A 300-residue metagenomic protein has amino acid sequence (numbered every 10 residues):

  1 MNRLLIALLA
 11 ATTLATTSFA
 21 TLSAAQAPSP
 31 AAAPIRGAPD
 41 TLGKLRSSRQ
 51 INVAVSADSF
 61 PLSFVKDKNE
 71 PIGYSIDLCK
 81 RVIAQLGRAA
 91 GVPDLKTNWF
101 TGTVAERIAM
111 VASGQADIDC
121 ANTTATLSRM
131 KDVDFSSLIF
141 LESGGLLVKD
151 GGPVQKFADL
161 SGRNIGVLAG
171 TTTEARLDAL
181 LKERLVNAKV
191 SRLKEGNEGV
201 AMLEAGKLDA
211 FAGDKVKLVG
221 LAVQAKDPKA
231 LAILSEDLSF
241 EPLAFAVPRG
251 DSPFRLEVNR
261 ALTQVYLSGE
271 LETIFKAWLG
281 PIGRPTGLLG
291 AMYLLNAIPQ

Functional and structural regions predicted by a protein language model:
S18-S29: Signal peptide processing junction and immediate N-terminal pro/mature segment of secreted/exported proteins
A27-L42, I76-Q85, G151, A158 (+4 more regions): Extended ligand-binding regions for polar small-molecule ligands
P30-D119: Extracytoplasmic small-molecule ligand-binding "clamshell" domains of the periplasmic binding protein/Venus flytrap
A38, V92-A109, G152, V190-M202 (+1 more regions): Short helix-initiation/N-cap motifs at beta->coil->alpha
A57, I139-G151, K215, A222-T263 (+1 more regions): Periplasmic-binding protein-like
K68, K80-K96, T173-R192, A222-D227: Ligand-binding cleft/hinge of the Venus flytrap
K80, G91-D159, I298-P299: Acidic, polar ligand-binding/catalytic clefts
A105-E106, C120-K131, R176-E183, E204-S239: A ligand-binding cleft/hinge motif common to bilobed small-molecule-binding domains
